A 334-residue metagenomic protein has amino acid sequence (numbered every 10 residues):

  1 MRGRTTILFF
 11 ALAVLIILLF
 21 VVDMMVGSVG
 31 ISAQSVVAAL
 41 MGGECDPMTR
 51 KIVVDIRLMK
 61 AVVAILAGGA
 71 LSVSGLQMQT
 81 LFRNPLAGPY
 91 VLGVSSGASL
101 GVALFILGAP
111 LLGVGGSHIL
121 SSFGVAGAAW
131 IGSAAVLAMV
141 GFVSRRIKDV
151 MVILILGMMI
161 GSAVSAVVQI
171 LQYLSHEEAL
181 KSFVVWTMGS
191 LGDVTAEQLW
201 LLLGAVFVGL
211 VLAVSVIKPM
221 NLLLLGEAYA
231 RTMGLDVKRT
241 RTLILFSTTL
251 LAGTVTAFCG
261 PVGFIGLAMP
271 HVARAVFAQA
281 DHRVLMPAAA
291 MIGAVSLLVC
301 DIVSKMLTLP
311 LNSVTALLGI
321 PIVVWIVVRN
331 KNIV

Functional and structural regions predicted by a protein language model:
M1-V334: Alpha-helical transmembrane segments in inner-membrane proteins
